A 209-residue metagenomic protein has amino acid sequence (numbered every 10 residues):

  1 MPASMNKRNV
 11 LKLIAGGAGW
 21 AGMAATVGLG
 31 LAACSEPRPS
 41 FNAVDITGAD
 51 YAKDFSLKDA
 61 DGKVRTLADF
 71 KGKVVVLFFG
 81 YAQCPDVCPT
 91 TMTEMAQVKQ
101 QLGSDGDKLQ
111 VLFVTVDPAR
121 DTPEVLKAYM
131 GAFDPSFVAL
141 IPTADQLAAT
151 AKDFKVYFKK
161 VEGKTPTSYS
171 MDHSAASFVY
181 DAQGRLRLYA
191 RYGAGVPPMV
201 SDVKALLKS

Functional and structural regions predicted by a protein language model:
M1-L29: N-terminal secretory signal peptides
A32-A33: C-terminal motif of bacterial Sec signal peptides marking the signal peptidase cleavage site
R38-A68, T93: N-terminal "domain-start" segment that seeds a small globular fold
D69-P85: Short active-site neighborhood of thiol/selenol oxidoreductases, capturing the structured segment around
V87-L102: Typically the conserved alpha-helix immediately C-terminal to a functionally engaged Cys/Sec in thioredoxin-like
L109-R120, F137-D145: Thiol-based oxidoreductase modules, predominantly thioredoxin-like and allied folds used for disulfide exchange
K127-S174: Short, internal strand/loop/helix patches that form the active-site neighborhood or redox-interaction surface
P166-S209: Thiol-/selenol-based redox modules, centered on thioredoxin-like and closely related oxidoreductase domains
